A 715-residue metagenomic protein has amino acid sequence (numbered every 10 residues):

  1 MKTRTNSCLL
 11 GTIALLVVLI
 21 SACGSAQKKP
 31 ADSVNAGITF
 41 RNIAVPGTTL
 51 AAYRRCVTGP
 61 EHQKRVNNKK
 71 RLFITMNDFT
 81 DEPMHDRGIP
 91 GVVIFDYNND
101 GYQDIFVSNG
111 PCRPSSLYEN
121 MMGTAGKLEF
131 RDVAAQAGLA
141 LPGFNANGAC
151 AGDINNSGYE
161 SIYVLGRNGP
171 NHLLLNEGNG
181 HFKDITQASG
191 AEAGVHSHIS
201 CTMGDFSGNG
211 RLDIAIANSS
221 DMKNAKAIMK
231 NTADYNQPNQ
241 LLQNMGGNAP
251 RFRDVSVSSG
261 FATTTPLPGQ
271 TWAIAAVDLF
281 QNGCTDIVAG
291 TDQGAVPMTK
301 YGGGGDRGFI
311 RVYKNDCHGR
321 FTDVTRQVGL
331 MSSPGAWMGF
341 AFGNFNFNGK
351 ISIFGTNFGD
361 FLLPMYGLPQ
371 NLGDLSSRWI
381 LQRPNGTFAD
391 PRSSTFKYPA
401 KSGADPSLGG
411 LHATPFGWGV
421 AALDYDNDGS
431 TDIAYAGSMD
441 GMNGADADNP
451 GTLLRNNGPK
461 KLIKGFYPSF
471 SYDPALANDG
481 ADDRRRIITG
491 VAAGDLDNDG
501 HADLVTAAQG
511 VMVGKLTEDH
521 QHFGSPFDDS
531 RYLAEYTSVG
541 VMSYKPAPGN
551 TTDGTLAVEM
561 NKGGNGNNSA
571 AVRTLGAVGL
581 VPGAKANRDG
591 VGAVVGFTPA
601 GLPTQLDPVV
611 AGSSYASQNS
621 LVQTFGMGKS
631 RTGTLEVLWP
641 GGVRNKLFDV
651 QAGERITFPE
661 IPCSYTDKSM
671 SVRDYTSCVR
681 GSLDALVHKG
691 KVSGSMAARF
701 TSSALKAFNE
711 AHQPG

Functional and structural regions predicted by a protein language model:
K2-T12: Bacterial N-terminal signal peptides that target proteins for export
S21-A22: C-terminal motif of bacterial Sec signal peptides marking the signal peptidase cleavage site
K28-D86, E119-F144, L175-H196, I228-G269 (+7 more regions): Blade-edge motifs of beta-propeller repeat domains
I89-N99, E119-N120, N145-N156, L175 (+8 more regions): Beta-propeller blade termini
N99-N109, N156-L165, G208-A217, Q281-G290 (+3 more regions): Acidic/hydrophobic-patterned starts of short beta strands in beta-sheet-rich repeat architectures
A217-N236, G290-R307, T356-D374, A436-D448 (+1 more regions): Short, conserved, GDST-rich strand-edge loop motifs in beta-rich repeat architectures
F388, G465, S469-D482, H501-K515 (+1 more regions): Gly/Ser/Thr/Pro-enriched helix-cap/hinge segments flanking short amphipathic alpha-helices
I661-G715: Soluble extracellular-acting proteins and domains
